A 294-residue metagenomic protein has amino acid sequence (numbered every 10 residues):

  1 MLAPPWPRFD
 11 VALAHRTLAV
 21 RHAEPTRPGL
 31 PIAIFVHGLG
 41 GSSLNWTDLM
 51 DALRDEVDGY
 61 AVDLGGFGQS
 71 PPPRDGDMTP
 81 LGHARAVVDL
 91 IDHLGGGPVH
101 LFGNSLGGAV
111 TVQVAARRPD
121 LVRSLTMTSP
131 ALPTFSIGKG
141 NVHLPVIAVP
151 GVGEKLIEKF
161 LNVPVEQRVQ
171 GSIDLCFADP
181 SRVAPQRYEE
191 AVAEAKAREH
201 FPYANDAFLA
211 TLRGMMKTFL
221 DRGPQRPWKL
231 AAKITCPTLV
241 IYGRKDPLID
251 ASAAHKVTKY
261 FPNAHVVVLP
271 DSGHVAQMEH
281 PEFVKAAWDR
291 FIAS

Functional and structural regions predicted by a protein language model:
M1-A33, R54-D58, R85, G95-P98 (+3 more regions): Alpha/beta-hydrolase fold catalytic core
R16-P71, M278: Conserved HGGG/HGGXW glycine-rich cap/lid loop of the alpha/beta-hydrolase fold
G108-P119, L125: Short glycine-enriched nucleophile-adjacent loop and the immediately C-terminal alpha-helix near the catalytic center
A116, S124-P164: Flexible "cap/lid" loop of the alpha/beta hydrolase fold
L161-L230: Conserved alpha/beta-hydrolase catalytic His-Asp/Glu region
D221-R222, K245-I249: Acidic catalytic loop of the alpha/beta-hydrolase fold
I234, V240-Y242: Short beta-strand/loop motif that positions the catalytic acidic residue of the alpha/beta-hydrolase fold
H255, Y260-S294: Catalytic active-site module of serine/aspartate enzymes centered on a nucleophile-bearing elbow/loop
